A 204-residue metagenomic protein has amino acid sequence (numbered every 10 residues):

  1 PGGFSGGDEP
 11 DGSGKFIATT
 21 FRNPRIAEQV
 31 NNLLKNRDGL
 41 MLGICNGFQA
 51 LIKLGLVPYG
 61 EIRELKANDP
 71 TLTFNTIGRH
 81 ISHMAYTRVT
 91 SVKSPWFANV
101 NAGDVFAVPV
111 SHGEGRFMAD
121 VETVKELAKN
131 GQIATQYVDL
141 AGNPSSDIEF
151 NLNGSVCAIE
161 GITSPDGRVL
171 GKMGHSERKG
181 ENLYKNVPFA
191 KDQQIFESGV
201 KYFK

Functional and structural regions predicted by a protein language model:
P1-F4, C45, A67-T71, A119-K125 (+1 more regions): A broad, low-specificity signal for short, low-complexity segments enriched in glycine/proline and polar/charged
P1-G14, Q132-L140: Amphipathic repeat-derived elements
P1-G6, N46, G113, G174: Glycine-rich His-Gly loop
S5-P95: Cysteine-nucleophile active-site neighborhood
V89-K204: C-terminal and late-domain segments of enzyme folds
